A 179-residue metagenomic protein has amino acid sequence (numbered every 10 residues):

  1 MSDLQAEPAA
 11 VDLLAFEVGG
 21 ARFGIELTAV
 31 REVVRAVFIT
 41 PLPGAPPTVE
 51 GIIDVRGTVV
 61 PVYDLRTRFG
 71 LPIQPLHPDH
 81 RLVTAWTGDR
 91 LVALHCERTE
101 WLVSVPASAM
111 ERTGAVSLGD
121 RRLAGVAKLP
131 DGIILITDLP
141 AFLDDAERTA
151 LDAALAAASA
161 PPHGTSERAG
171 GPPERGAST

Functional and structural regions predicted by a protein language model:
M1-T179: An acidic, low-aromatic, low-complexity terminal/linker signal
